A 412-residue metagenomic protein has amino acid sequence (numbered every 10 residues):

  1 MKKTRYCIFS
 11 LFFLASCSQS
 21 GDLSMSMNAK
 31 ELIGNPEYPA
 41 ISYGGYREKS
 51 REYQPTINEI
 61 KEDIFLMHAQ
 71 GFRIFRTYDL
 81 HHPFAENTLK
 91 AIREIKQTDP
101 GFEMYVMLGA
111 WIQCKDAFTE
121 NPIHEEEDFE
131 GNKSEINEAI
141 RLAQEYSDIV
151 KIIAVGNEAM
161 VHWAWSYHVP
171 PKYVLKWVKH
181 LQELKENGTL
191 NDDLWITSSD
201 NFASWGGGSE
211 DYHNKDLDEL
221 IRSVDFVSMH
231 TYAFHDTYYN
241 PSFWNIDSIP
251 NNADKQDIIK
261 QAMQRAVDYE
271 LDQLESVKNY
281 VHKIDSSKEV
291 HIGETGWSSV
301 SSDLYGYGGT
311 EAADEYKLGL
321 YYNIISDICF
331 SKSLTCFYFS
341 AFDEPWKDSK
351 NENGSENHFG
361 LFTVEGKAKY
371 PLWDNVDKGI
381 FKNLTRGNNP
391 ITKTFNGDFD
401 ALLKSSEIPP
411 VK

Functional and structural regions predicted by a protein language model:
A15-S16: C-terminal motif of bacterial Sec signal peptides marking the signal peptidase cleavage site
G21-D63: Boundary/entry segment of secreted carbohydrate-active catalytic domains
L23-A29, D303-I324, I328-K412: Aromatic-rich peripheral "rim/lid" segments of glycoside hydrolase catalytic domains that contact and position glycan
E52-P55, R76-T88, C114-D116, F129-N132 (+4 more regions): Acidic-and-aromatic substrate-binding clefts and catalytic sites of carbohydrate-active enzymes
E59-P83: Catalytic domains of carbohydrate-active enzymes, especially glycoside hydrolases
F75, I153, V227, I292-E294 (+1 more regions): Conserved, mostly hydrophobic/aromatic
L80, N87-L194: Substrate-binding cleft of extracellular glycoside hydrolase catalytic domains
F129, M160-I292, S298-S302: Noncatalytic carbohydrate-binding groove/subsite architecture in carbohydrate-active enzymes
